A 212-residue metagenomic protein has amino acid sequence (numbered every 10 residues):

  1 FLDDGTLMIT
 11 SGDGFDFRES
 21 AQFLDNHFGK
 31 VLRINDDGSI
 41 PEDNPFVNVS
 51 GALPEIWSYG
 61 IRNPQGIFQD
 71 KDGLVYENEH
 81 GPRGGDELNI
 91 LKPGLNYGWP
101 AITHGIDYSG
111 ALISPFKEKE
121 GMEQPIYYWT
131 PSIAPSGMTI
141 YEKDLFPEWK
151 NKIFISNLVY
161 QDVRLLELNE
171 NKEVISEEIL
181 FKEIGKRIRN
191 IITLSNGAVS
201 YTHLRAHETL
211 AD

Functional and structural regions predicted by a protein language model:
F1-M8: Aromatic- and glycine-enriched pocket-lining scaffold segments that form the walls of small-molecule binding clefts
L2, N35, L194: Short, acidic, Ser/Thr-enriched surface-loop or helix-capping motifs
T6, D13-E178, K186: Beta-propeller domain segments
S195-S200: Low-complexity, intrinsically disordered Gly/Pro/Thr-rich segments
T202-T209: Conserved small/polar residues in nucleotide/adenosyl-binding loops
D212: Gly/Pro- and small hydrophobic-enriched strand-loop and loop-to-helix capping segments that sit at the rims
